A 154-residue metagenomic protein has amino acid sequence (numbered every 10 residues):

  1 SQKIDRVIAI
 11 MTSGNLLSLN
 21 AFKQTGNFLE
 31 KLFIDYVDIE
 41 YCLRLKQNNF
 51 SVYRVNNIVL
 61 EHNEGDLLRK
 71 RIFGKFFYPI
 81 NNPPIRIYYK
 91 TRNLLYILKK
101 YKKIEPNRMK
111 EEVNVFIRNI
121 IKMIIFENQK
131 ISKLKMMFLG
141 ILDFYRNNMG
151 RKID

Functional and structural regions predicted by a protein language model:
S1-L17, P79: A recurrent flexible, glycine/aromatic-enriched loop bordering the glycosyltransferase active site that acts as
I10-M11, I34-D35, P83, I87 (+2 more regions): Aromatic-acidic/polar surface patches that form glycan- and anion
N15, A21-G26, K31-E61: A short, conserved alpha-helix in the catalytic core of glycosyltransferases
N48, V55-Y78: Active-site donor/metal-binding and catalytic loop motifs of nucleotide-sugar-dependent glycosylation enzymes
G74-Y88: A short acidic, glycine-rich active-site loop that binds or catalyzes chemistry on phosphate/adenosine moieties
K90-L95: A conserved mid-domain beta-alpha-beta active-site/ligand-binding segment of alpha/beta enzyme cores
K99-D154: Non-catalytic, C-terminal membrane-associated alpha-helical segments of glycosyltransferases
